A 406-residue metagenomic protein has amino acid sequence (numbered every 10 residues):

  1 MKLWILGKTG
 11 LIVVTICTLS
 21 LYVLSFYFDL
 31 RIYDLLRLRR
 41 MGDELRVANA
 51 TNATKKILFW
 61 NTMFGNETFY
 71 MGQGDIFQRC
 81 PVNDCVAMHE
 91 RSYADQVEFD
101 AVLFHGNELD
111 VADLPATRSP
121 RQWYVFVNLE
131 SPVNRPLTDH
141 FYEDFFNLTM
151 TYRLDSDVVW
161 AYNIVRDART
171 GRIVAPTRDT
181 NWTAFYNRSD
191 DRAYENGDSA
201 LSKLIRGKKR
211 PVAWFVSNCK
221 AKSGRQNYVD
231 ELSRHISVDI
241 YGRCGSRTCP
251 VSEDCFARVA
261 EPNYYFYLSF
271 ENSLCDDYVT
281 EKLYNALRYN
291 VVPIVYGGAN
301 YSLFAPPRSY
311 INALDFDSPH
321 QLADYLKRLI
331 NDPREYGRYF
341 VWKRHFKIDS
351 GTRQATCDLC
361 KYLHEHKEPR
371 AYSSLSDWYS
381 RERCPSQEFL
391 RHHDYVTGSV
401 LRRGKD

Functional and structural regions predicted by a protein language model:
K2-F104, E108-F126, L137-D406: Pol beta-like nucleotidyltransferase catalytic core
E130-N134: A short, histidine- and acid-enriched strand-loop-helix "catalytic/donor-clamping" loop that lines the nucleotide-sugar
